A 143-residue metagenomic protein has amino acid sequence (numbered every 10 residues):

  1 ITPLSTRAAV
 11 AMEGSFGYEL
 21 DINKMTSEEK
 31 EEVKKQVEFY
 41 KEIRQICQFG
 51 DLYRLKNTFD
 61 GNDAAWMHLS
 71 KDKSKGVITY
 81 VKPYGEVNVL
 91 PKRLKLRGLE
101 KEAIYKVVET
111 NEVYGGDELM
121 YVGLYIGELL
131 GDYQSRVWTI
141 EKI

Functional and structural regions predicted by a protein language model:
I1-T110: Active-site-proximal substrate-binding groove within the catalytic cores of carbohydrate-active enzymes
N111-G115: Intrinsically disordered, low-complexity linkers and stems that provide flexible hinges in membrane-associated
G116-I143: C-terminal beta-strand-rich structural cap/linker in extracellular carbohydrate-active enzymes
